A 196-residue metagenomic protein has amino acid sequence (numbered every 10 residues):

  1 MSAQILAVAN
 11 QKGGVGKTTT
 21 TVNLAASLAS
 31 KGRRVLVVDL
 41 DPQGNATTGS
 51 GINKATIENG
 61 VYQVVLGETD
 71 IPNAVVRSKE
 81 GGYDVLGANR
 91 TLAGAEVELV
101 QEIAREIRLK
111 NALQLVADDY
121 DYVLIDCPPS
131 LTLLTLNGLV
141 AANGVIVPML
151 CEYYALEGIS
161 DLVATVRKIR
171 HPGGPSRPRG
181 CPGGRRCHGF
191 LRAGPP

Functional and structural regions predicted by a protein language model:
M1-P196: P-loop NTP-binding core
